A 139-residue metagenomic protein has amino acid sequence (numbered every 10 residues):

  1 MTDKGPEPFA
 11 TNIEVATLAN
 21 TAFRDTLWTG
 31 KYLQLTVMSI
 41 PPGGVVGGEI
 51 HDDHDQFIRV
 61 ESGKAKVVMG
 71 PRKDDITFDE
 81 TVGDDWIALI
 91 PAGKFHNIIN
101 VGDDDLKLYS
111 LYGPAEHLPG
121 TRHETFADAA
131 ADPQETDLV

Functional and structural regions predicted by a protein language model:
M1-Q34, G47, E80-D84, H123-V139: A short, N-terminal "cap"/entry segment at the start of jelly-roll beta-barrel domains of the cupin/DSBH fold
T26, L35-S39, F57, D79 (+2 more regions): Conserved hydrophobic/aromatic beta-strand scaffold that supports enzyme active sites
L35, V67-M69, L108: Short hydrophobic/aromatic-rich beta-strand segments that constitute the beta-sheet cores of beta-sandwich/beta-barrel
T36-D52: Conserved short histidine dyad/triad with adjacent acidic residue
G48, V67-V68, I90, H96-G102: Short beta-strand His + acidic residue motifs that chelate non-heme Fe in jelly-roll/DSBH and cupin folds
D53-R72: Glycine- and acidic-residue-biased ligand/ion/polar-headgroup-sensing regions
F57, D103-P119: A short hydrophobic beta-strand segment most commonly corresponding to one strand of the jelly-roll/cupin
R72-A92: Short acidic-glycine-tyrosine-enriched beta hairpin
